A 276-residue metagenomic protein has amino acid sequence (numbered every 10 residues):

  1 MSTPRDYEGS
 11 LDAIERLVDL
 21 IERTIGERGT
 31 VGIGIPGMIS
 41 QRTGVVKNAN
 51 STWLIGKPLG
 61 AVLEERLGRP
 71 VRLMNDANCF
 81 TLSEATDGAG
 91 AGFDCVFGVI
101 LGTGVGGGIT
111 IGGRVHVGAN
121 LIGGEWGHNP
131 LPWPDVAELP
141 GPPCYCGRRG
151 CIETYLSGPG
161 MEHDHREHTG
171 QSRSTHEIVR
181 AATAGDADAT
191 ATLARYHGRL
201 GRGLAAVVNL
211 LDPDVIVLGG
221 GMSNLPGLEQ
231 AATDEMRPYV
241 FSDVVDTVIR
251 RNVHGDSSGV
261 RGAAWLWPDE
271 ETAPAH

Functional and structural regions predicted by a protein language model:
M1-T30, I39-T43, A61-V71, E84-F93 (+1 more regions): ATP-binding/phosphotransfer module of carbohydrate and carboxylate kinases, centering on a glycine-rich
P36: Conserved NAD(P)H cofactor-binding loop of Rossmann-fold oxidoreductase domains
G44-G56: A charged helix-plus-loop insertion that forms the helical arch/lid used to bind and gate nucleic-acid substrates
R72-E84, G98: Glycine/small-residue-rich loop that forms an oxyanion/phosphate-binding "nest" at active or ligand-binding sites
D76, G102, A263: Active-site glycine-centered loops adjacent to acidic/histidine catalytic or metal-binding residues that shape
F93-Y155: Glycine-rich phosphate-binding loop of actin/hexokinase-like ATP-binding domains
